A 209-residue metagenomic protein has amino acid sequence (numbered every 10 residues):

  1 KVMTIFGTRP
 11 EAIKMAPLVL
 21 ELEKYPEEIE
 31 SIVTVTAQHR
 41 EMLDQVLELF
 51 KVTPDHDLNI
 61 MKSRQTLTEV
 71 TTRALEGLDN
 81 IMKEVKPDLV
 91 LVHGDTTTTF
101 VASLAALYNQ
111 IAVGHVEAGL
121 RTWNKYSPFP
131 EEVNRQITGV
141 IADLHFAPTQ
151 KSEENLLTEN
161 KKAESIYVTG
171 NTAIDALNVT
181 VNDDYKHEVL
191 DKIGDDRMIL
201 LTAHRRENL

Functional and structural regions predicted by a protein language model:
K1-A37: N-terminal subdomain of nucleotide-sugar transferases
M3, L91, I199-L200: Conserved beta-strand elements of the Class I
E27-R73, G77: Conserved nucleotide-sugar phosphate-binding/catalytic loop shared by glycosyltransferases and other
T34-T36, R40-E41, I141-L209: A nucleotide-sugar donor-handling region in carbohydrate enzymes
K86-D88: Proline-aspartate-enriched helix->loop->beta-strand connector
L91-N109: An aromatic- and histidine-rich active-site surface loop
H115-F129, D143: A short, histidine- and acid-enriched strand-loop-helix "catalytic/donor-clamping" loop that lines the nucleotide-sugar
E131-L144: Membrane-proximal helix-turn-helix segments that form the acceptor-binding/catalytic region of lipid-linked
